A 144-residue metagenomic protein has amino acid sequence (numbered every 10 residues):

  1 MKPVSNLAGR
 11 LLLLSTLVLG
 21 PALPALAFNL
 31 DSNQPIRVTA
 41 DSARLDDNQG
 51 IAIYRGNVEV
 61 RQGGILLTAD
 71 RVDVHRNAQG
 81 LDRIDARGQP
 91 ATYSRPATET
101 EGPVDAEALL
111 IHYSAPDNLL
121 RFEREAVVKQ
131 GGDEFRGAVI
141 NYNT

Functional and structural regions predicted by a protein language model:
M1-L7: N-terminal secretory signal peptides that target proteins for export/translocation
K2, L26-T144: N-terminal amphipathic/hydrophobic interface segments
A8-L11, R37-V38: Short N-terminal leader segment in a subset of presequences, especially plant chloroplast and some mitochondrial
R10-A22: Bacterial N-terminal signal peptides
